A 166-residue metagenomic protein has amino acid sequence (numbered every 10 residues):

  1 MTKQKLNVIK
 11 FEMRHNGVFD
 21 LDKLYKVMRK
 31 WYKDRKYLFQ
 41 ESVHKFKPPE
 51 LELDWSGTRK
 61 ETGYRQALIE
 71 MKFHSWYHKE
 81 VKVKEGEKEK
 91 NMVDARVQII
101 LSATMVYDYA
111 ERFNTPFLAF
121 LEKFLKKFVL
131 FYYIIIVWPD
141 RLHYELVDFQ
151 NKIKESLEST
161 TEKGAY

Functional and structural regions predicted by a protein language model:
T2-R14, F19-E158, E162-Y166: Ser/Thr-rich, low-complexity intrinsically disordered terminal regions
